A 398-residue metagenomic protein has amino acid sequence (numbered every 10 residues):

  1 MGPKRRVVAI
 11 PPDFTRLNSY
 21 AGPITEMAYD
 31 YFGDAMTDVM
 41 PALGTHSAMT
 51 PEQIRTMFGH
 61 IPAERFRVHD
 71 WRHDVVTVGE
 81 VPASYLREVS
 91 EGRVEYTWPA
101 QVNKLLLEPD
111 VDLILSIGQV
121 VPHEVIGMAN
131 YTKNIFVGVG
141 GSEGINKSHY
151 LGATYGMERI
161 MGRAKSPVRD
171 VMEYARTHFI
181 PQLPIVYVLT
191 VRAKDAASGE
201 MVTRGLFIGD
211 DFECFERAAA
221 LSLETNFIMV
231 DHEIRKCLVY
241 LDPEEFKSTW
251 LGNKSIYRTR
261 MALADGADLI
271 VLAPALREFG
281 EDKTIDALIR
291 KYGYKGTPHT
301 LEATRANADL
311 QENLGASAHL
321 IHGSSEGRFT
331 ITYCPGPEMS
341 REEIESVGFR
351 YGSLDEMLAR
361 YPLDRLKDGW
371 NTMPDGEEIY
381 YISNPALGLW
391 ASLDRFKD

Functional and structural regions predicted by a protein language model:
M1-V8, F32-G33, P109-D110, F227-K236 (+1 more regions): Glycine-rich phosphate/diphosphate-binding loops that line cofactor/substrate pockets in enzymes
R6-L17, M40-G44, I114-S116, L238-Y240: Short glycine-rich or small-residue beta-strand-to-loop segments that form or flank ligand, phosphate, metal/Fe-S
R16-A35, G252-L263, I270: Histidine-anchored nucleotide/phosphate-binding helix
N18-S19, S116-I117, H123-I126, G144-K147 (+5 more regions): Short helix/loop capping segments that flank catalytic or ligand/cofactor-binding pockets
D38-R87, G293-N313: Long, charge-dense
R67-V230, M261: Conserved, well-structured core segments that form the ligand-binding/active-site neighborhood of functional domains
F246-R341: C-terminal catalytic subdomain
E326-D398: Extended hydrophobic packing segments that form well-structured cores
